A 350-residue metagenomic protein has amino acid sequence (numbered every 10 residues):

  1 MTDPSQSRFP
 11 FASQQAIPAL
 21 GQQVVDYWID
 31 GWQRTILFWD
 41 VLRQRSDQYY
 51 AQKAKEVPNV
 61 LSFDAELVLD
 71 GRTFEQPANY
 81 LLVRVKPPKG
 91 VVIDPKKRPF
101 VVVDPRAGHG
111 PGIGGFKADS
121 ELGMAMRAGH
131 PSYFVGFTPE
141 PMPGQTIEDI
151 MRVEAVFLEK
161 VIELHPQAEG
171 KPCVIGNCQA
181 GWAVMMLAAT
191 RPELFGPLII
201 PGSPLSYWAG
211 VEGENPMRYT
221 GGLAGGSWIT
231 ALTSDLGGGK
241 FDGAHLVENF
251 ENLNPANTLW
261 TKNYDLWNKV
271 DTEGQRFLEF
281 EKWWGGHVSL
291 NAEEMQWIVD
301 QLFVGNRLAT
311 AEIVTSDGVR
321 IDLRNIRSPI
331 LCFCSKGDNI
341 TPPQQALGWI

Functional and structural regions predicted by a protein language model:
M1-D40, E169, V184-Q296: Alpha/beta-hydrolase-fold enzymes
A54-P141: Short, surface-exposed "cap/lid" segments of acyl-processing enzymes
Q145-H165: Alpha/beta-hydrolase active-site loop
V174-G176, P201, F333: Short beta-strand immediately N-terminal to the catalytic nucleophile in serine-hydrolase-like folds
I175-V184: Gly/Ala-rich beta-loop-alpha elbow adjacent to hydrolase catalytic centers
W284-R320, S328: Mobile cap/lid helix-loop segments that gate and shape the active-site cleft of serine hydrolases
I326, C332-C334, D338: Short beta-strand/loop motif that positions the catalytic acidic residue of the alpha/beta-hydrolase fold
N339-Q345: Conserved alpha/beta-hydrolase "acid-adjacent" motif
